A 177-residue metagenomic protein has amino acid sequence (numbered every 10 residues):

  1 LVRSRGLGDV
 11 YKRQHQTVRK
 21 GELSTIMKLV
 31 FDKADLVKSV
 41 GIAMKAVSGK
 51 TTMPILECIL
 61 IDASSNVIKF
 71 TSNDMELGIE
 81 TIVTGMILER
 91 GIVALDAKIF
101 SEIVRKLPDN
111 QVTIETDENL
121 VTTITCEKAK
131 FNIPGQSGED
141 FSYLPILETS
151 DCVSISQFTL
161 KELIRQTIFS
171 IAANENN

Functional and structural regions predicted by a protein language model:
L1-Q14: Single conserved hydrophobic/aromatic residue that forms the stacking wall/gate of nucleotide- or nucleobase-binding
H15-N177: Structural preference for solvent-exposed beta-strand-turn elements and adjacent flexible terminal/loop segments within
